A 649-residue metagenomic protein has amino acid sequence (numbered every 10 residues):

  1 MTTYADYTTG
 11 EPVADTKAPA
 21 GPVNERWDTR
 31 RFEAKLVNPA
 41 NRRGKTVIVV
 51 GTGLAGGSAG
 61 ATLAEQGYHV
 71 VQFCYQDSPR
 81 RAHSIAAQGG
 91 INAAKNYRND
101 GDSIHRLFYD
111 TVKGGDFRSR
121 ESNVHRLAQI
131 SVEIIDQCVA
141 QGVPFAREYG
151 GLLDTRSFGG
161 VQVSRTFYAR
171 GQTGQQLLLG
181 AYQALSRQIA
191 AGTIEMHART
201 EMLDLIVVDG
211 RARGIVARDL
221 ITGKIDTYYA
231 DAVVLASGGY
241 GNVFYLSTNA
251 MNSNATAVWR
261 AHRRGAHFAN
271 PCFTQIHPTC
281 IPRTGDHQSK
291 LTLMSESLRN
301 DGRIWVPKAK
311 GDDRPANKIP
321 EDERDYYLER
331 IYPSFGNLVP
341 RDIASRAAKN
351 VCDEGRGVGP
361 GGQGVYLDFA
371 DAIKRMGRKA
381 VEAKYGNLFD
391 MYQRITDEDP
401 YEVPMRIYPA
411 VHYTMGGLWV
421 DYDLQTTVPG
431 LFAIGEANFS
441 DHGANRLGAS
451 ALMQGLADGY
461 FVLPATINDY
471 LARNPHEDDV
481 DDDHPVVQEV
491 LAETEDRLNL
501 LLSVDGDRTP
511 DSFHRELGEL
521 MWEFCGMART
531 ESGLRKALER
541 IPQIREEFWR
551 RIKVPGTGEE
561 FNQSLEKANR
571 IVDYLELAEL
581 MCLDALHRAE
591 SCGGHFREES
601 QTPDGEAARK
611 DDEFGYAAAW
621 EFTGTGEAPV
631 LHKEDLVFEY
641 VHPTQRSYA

Functional and structural regions predicted by a protein language model:
M1-V47, R646: Extreme N-terminal leader/targeting segments of oxidoreductases
A34-V37, N41-T46, A59-T62, Q66-Y68 (+11 more regions): Glycine- and aromatic-enriched mobile tails/lids
I48-V50, Y228-S237: Short hydrophobic core segments
G56: N-terminal Rossmann-fold NAD(P) dinucleotide-binding loop
D77-Y109, Q275-T279, D286-K290: Conserved N-terminal glycine-rich FAD pyrophosphate-binding loop of Rossmann-like flavoproteins
I134, V139-K224, Y229, C280-L291: Conserved redox-cofactor binding core of oxidoreductases
A232-H287, L291, N445-A465: Glycine-rich loop(s) and the adjacent beta-strand/alpha-helix scaffold that form part
R260, H267-R394, A465-D469: An anion/pyrophosphate-binding glycine-rich loop and adjacent beta-alpha core in soluble alpha-beta enzymes
